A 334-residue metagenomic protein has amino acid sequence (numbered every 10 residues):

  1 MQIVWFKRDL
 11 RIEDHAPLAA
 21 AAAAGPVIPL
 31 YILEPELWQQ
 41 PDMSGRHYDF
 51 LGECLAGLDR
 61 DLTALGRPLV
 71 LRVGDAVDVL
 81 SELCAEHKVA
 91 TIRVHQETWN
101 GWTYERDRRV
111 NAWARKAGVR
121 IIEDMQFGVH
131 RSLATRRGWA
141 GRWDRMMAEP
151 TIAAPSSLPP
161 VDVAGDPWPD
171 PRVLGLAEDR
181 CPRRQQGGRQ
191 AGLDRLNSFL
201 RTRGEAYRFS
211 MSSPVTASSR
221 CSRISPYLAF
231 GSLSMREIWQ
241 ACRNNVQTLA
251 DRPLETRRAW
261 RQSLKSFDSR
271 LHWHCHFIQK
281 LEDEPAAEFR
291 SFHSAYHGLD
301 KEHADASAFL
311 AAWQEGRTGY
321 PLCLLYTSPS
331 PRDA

Functional and structural regions predicted by a protein language model:
M1-P155: Trp/Phe/Arg-rich N-terminal binding region typifying the photolyase-homology
Q2, R220, L322-C323: N-terminal alpha-helical segment
P17, C54, L58, A76 (+4 more regions): Alpha-helical packing segments of well-folded alpha/beta enzyme cores
A117-V119, G138-H297, A304: Glycine/tryptophan-enriched, flexible segments
G298-A311, E315: Flexible, P/S/T/G-rich "lid" or insertion loops adjacent to the active sites of thioester-utilizing
A311-Y326: Helix-hairpin-helix/helix-loop-helix acidic hairpins
Y326-D333: Conserved small/polar residues in nucleotide/adenosyl-binding loops
